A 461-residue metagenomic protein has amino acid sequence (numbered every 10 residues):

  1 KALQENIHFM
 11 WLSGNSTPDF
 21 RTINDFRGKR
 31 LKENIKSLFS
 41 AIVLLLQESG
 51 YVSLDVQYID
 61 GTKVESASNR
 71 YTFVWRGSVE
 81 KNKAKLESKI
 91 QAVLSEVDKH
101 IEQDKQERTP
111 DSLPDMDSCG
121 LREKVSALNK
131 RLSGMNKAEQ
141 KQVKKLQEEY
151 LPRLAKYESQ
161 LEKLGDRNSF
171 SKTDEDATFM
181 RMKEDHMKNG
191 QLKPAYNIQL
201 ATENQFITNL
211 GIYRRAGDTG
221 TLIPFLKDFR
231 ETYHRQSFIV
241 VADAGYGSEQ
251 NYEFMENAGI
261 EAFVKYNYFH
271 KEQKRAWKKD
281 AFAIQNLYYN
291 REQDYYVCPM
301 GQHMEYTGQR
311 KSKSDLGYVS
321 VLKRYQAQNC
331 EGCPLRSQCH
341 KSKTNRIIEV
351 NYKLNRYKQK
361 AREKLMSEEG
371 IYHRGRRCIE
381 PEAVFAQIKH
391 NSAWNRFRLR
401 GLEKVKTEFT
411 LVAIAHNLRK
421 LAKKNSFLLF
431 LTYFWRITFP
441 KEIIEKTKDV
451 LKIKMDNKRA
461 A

Functional and structural regions predicted by a protein language model:
A2-Q4, G14-A461: Anion-binding and metal-coordination hotspots
